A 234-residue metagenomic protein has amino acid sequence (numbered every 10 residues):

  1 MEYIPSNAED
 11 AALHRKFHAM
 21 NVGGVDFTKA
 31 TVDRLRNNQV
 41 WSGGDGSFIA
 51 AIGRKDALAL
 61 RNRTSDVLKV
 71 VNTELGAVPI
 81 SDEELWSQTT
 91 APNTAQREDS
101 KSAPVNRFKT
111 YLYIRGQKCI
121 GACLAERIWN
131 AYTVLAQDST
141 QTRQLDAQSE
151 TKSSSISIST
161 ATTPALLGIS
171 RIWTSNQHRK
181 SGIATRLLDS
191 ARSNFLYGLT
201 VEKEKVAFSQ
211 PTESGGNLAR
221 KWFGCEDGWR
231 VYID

Functional and structural regions predicted by a protein language model:
M1-N176, S193-D234: Non-catalytic substrate-recognition and accessory regions of acyl/acetyltransferase enzymes
R179-N194: Conserved acetyl-CoA-binding loop-helix of GNAT-fold acetyltransferases
